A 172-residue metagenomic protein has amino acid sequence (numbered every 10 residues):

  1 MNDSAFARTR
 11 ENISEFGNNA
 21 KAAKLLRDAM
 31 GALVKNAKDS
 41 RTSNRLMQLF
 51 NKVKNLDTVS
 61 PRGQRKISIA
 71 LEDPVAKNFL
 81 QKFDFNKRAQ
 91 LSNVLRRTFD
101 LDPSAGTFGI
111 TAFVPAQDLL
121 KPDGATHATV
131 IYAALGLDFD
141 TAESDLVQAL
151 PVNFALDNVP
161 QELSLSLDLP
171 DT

Functional and structural regions predicted by a protein language model:
M1-K87: Long, polar/Ser/Thr-enriched low-complexity segments that form simple helices or flexible linkers at protein ends
N55-T172: Charged linear interaction tracts used for macromolecular binding and regulation
